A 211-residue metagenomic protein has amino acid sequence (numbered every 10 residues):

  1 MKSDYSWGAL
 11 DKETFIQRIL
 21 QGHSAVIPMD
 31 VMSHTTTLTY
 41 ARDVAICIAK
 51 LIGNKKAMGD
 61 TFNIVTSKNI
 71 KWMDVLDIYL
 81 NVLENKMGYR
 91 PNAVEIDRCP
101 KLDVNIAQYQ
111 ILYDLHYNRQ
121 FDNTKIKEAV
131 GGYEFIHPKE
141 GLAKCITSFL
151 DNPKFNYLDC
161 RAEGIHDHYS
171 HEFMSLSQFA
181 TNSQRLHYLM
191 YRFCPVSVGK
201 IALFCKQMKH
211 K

Functional and structural regions predicted by a protein language model:
M1-I16, H34: Flexible, glycine-rich beta-alpha linker
Q17-T39: A conserved pocket-lining segment of Rossmann-fold NAD(P)-dependent short-chain dehydrogenase/reductase
G22, N54-K55, S148-N152: Generic structural signal for alpha-helix termini and adjacent loop/cap motifs
T37-V44, H137: A conserved structural motif in NAD(P)-dependent oxidoreductases
K50-I111, F155-D159, H171-Y191, F204-H210: Mid/C-terminal beta-alpha module of Rossmann-like enzyme folds, strongest in SDR-family dehydrogenases/epimerases
L112-K211: C-terminal amphipathic/interface module of NAD(P)-dependent oxidoreductases and related NAD-binding regulators
